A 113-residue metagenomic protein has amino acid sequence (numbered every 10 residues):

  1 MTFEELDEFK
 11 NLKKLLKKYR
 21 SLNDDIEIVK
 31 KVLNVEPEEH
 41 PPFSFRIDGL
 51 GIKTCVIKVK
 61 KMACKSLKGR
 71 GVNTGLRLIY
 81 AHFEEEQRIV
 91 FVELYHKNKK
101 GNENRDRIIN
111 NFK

Functional and structural regions predicted by a protein language model:
M1-V72, E85-Q87, H96-K113: Basic, Lys/Arg-enriched alpha-helical interface segments
N73-L78: Short, surface-exposed coil-to-beta transition loops
Y80-E84: Short, low-complexity Ser/Thr-rich regulatory SLiMs
E93: Short hydrophobic beta-strand segments that form the core of ligand-binding sensory/regulatory domains
